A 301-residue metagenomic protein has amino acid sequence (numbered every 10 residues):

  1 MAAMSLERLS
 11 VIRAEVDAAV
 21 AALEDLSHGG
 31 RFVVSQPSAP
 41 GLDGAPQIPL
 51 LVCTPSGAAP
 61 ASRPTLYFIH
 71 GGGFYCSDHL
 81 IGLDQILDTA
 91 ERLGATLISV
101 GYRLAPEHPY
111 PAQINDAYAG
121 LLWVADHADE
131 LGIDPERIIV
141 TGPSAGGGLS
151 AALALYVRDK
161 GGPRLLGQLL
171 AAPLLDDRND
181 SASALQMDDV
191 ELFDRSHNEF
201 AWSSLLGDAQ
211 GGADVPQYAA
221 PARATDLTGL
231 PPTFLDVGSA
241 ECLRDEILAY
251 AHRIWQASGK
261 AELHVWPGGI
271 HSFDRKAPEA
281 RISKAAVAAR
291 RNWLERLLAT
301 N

Functional and structural regions predicted by a protein language model:
M1-P55, N292, L298-N301: A glycine/proline-hinged amphipathic helix-loop "lid/cap" segment that gates access to hydrophobic ligand pockets
S62-G71: Short beta-strand element of the alpha/beta-hydrolase
L80-I98: Short amphipathic alpha-helix adjacent to the substrate-entry channel of hydrolases
H108-E130, R290: Alpha/beta-hydrolase active-site loop
A125-V140, K160: Gly/Ser-rich "nucleophile elbow"/oxyanion-hole loop immediately N-terminal to the catalytic nucleophile in hydrolases
L155-G212: Hydrolase active-site cap/lid region
L235-V237: Short beta-strand/loop motif that positions the catalytic acidic residue of the alpha/beta-hydrolase fold
P278-N301: Catalytic active-site module of serine/aspartate enzymes centered on a nucleophile-bearing elbow/loop
